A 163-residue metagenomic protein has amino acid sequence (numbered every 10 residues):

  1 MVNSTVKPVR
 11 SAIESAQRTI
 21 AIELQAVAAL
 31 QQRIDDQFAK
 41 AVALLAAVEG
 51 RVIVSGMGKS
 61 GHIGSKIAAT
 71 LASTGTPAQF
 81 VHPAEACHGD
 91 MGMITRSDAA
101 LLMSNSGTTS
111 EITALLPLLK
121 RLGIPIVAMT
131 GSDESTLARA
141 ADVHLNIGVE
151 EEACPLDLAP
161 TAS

Functional and structural regions predicted by a protein language model:
M1-G50: An N-terminal, well-structured beta->alpha segment
G50-S163: Glycine-rich phosphate-binding loops that contact phosphosugars or nucleotide phosphates
